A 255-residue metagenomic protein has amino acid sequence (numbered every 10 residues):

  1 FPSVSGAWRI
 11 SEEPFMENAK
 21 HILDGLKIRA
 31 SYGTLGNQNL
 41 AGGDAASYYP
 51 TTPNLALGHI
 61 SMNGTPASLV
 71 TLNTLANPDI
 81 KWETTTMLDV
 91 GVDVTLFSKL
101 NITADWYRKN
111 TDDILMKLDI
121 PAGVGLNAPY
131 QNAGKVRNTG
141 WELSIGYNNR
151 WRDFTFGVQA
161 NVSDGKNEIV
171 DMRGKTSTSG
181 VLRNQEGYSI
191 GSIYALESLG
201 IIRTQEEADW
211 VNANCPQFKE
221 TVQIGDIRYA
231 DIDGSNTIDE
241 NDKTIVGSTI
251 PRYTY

Functional and structural regions predicted by a protein language model:
F1-L57, L72-T74, P78-Y255: Outer/extracellular conduits and scaffolds centered on Gram-negative outer-membrane beta-barrels
H59-V70: P-loop NTPase nucleotide-binding/switch module
